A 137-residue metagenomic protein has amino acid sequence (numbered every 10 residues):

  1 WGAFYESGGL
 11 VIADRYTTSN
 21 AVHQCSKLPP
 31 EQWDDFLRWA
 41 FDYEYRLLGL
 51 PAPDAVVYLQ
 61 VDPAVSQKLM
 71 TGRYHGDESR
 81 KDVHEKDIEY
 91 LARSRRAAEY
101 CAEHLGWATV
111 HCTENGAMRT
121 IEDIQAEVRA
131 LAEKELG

Functional and structural regions predicted by a protein language model:
W1-V11: Phosphate-binding/switch loop-helix module in NTP-utilizing enzymes
G2-A3, L47-G49, E99-C101: Short secondary-structure boundary/capping segments
E6, P30, D34-R38, E122-A126 (+1 more regions): Polar/charged alpha-helical tracts
E6-S7, P51-A52, E103: Short loop/turn elements that form and flank the Walker-type P-loop nucleotide-binding site in RecA-like NTPase cores
I12, A55-V57, A108-V110: Hydrophobic/aromatic beta-strand patches that form the interior of the parallel beta-sheet core in alpha/beta enzyme
R15: Walker B catalytic acidic pair
T18-R96: A glycine- and Lys/Arg-enriched "phosphate-lid" helix/loop adjacent to the NTP-binding pocket of small-molecule kinases
A64-G137: NTP-dependent small-molecule kinase module
